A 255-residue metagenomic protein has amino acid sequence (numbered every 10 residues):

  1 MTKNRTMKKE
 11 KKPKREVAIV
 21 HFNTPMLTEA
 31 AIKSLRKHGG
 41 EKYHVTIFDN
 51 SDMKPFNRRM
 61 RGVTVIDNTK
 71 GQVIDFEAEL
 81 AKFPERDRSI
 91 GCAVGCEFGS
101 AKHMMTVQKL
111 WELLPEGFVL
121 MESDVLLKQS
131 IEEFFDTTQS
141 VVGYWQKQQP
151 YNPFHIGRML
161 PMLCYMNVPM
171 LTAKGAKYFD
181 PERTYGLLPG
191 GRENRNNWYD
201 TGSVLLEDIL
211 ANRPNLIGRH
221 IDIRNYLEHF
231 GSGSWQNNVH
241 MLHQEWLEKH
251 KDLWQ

Functional and structural regions predicted by a protein language model:
T2-K33: N-proximal low-complexity "stem/linker" segments adjacent to membrane-targeting elements
M26-T28, D52-R58: Short, charged/polar "capping" segments at the starts of alpha-helices and the immediately preceding loops
S34-K42: Short, acidic, metal-binding catalytic loop of nucleotide-sugar glycosyltransferases
K42-M53, D67-G71: Short beta-strand/loop segment that forms part of the nucleotide-sugar
P55-L113: Active-site-proximal specificity loops/subdomain of glycosyltransferases
E116-L126: Short beta-strand-to-loop acidic/aromatic patch adjacent to the donor-nucleotide binding site
L127-S203: Conserved catalytic core of nucleotide-sugar-dependent glycosyltransferases
T172-W246: Catalytic core and acceptor-binding pocket of nucleotide-sugar-dependent glycosyltransferases
